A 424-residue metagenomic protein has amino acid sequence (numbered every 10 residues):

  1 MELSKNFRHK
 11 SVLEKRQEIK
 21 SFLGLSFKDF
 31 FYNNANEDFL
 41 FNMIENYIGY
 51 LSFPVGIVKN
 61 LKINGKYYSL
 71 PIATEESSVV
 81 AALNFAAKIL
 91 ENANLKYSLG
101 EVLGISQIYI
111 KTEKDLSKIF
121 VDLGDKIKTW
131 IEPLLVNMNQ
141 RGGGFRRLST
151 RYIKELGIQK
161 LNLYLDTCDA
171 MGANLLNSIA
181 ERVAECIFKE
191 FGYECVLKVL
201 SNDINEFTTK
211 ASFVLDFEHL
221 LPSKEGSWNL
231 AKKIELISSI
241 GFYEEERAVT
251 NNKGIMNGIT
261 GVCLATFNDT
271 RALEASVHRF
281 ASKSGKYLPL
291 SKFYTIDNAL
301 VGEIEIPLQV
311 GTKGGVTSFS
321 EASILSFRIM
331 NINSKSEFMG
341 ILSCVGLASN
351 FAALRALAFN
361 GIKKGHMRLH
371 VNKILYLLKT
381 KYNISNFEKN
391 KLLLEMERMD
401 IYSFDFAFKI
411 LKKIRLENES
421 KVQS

Functional and structural regions predicted by a protein language model:
M1-Y68, E76, G100-L103, N390-S424: Acidic/polar, glycine-rich intrinsically disordered N-terminal extensions of enzymes
K28-F30, N94-G100, L134-S149, E190-N202 (+5 more regions): Flexible, glycine/charged-enriched surface loops at secondary-structure junctions
E45-F53, A82-L95, W130-I153: Conserved alpha/beta core surface patches that mediate binding of polyanionic ligands
P54-V79, C168-L176, F242-N268, G346-A356 (+1 more regions): Conserved phosphate/anionic-ligand binding catalytic regions in large, soluble enzymes, centered on
A93-D125, A281-S343: A structural-propensity feature for long, helix-poor, extended segments
V102-F242: Glycine-rich, mobile lid/loop segments that gate access to catalytic sites or pores
L176-S178, R182-A322: Glycine-rich anion/phosphate-binding loop at the beta-strand->alpha-helix junction
P307-S424: Catalytic-core signal marking the mid-to-C-terminal active-site face
